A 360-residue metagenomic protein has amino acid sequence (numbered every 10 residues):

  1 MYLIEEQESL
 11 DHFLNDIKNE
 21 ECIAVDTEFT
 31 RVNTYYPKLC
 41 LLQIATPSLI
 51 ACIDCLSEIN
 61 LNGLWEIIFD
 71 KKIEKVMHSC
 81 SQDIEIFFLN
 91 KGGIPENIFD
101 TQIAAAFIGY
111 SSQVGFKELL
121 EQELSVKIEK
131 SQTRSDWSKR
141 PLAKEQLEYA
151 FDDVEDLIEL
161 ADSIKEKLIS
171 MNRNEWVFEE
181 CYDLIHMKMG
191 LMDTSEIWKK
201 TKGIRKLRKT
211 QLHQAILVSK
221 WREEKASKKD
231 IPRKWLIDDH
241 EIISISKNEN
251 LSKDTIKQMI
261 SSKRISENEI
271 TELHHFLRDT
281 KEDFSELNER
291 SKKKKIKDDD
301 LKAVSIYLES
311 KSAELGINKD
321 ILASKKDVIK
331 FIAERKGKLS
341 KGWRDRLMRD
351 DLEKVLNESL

Functional and structural regions predicted by a protein language model:
M1, L49-I50, D70-K75: Short active-site oxyanion
M1-I23, T27: N-terminal accessory regions of nucleic-acid-interacting proteins
A24, E74-C80: Acidic beta-strand-to-loop metal/phosphate-binding motif
N33, D83-K91: Short active-site loop/helix that positions an aromatic residue
T34-S48: A short alpha/beta connector and helix-capping loop motif
I98-V126, D136, R140-P141, Q146: Short alpha-helix plus adjacent loop in nuclease-associated cores
I128-M187: Acidic, Mg2+-coordinating catalytic module of metal-dependent nucleases/exonucleases that use a two-metal-ion mechanism
I164-L360: Accessory DNA-binding and partner-docking regions appended to nucleic-acid-acting proteins, especially the terminal
